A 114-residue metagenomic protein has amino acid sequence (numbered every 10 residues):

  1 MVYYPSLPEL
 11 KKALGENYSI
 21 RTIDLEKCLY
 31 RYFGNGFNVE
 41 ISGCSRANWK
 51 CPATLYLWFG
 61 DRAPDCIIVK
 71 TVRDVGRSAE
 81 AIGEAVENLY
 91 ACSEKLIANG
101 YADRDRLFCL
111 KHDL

Functional and structural regions predicted by a protein language model:
M1-G36, G60-L114: Negatively charged, low-complexity tracts enriched in Asp/Glu with abundant Ser/Thr
N35-R62: A short, structured beta-strand/loop element
